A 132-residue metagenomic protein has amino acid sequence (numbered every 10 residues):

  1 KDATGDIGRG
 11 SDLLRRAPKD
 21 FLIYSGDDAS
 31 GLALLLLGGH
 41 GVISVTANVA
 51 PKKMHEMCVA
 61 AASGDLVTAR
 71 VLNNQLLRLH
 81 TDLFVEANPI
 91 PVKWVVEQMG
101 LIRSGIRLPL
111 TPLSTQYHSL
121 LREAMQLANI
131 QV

Functional and structural regions predicted by a protein language model:
K1-H40: Ligand/cofactor pocket segment of small-molecule handling proteins
A29-V132: Structured C-terminal cap/extension of enzyme domains
